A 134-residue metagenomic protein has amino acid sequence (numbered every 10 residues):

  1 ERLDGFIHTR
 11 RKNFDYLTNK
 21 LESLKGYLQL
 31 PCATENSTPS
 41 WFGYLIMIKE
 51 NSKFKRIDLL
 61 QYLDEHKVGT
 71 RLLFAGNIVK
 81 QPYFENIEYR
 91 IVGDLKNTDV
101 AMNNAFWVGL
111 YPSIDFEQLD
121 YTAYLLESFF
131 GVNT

Functional and structural regions predicted by a protein language model:
E1-T134: PLP-dependent aminotransferase class I/II
